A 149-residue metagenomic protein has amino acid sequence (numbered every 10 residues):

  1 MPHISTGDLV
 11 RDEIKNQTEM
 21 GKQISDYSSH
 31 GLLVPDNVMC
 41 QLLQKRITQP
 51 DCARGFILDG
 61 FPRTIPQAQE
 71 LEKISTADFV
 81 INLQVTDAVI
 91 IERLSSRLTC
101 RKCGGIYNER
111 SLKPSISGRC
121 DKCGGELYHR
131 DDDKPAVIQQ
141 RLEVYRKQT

Functional and structural regions predicted by a protein language model:
P2-T76, T86, T99-K102, R130: ATP-dependent small-molecule kinase phosphotransfer cores that center on conserved nucleotide phosphate-binding segments
E19-K22, M39, P62, I81 (+3 more regions): Low-complexity, compositionally biased segments
Q23, Q67-E70, F79, R93 (+2 more regions): Residue-level recognition of specific faces of alpha-helices
V38-R46, I106-T149: Small-molecule kinase domains that catalyze NTP-dependent phosphoryl transfer to phosphate-bearing small molecules
D59, S75-R97, R101-K102, R110-K122: Conserved phosphate-donor/acceptor-positioning beta-strand/loop module used by diverse small-molecule
